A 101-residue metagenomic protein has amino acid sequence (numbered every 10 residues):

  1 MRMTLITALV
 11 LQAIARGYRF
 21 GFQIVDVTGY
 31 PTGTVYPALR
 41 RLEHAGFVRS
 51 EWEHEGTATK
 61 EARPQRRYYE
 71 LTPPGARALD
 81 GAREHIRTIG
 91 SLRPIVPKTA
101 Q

Functional and structural regions predicted by a protein language model:
M1-Y36: N-terminal helix-turn-helix DNA-binding core of bacterial DNA-binding proteins
R16-G17, H44-A45, G75-R77: Short, charged/polar surface micro-motifs in flexible loops or helix N-caps
V35-A45: Basic amphipathic alpha-helical segments that dock to polyanions
A45-A62: Beta-hairpin "wing" of winged helix-turn-helix
Q65: Exposed loop/turn and edge beta-strand positions of beta-sandwich/beta-sheet ligand-binding modules
P73-Q101: Amphipathic alpha-helical dimerization/coiled-coil segments that flank or bridge DNA-binding/regulatory modules
